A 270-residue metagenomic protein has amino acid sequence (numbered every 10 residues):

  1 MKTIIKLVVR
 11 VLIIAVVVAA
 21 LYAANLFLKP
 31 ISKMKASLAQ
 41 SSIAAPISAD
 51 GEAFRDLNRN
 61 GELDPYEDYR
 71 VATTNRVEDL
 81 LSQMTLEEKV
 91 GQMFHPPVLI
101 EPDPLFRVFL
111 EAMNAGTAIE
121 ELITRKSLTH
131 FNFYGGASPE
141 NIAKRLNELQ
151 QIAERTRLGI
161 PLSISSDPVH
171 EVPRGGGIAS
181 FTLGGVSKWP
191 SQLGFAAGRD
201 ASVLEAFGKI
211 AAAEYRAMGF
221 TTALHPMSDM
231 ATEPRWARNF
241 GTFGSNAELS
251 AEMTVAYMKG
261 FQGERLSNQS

Functional and structural regions predicted by a protein language model:
K2-S270: Glycoside hydrolase catalytic-domain context in secreted enzymes
